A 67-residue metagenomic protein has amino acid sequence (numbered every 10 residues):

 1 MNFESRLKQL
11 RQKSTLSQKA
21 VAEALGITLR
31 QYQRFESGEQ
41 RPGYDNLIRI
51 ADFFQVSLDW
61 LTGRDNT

Functional and structural regions predicted by a protein language model:
M1-N2: A detector for short, charged/polar N-terminal pre-domain segments
S5-A24, R49: Short basic helix-loop element that most often maps to the first helix and adjoining turn of HTH DNA-binding modules
L7, E36-E39, I48, L58: Generic alpha-helical secondary structure signal
K13, D52, D59-T67: Short, charged recognition helix plus adjacent turn of helix-turn-helix-like nucleic-acid-binding domains
Q18, Q31-Q33, S37, V56-L58: K/E-rich alpha-helical interaction surfaces of small helical-bundle regulatory domains
G26, D45-W60: DNA major-groove recognition helix of helix-turn-helix/homeodomain DNA-binding modules
G26-P42, G63: Recognition helix of helix-turn-helix/homeodomain-like DNA-binding domains that insert into the DNA major groove
